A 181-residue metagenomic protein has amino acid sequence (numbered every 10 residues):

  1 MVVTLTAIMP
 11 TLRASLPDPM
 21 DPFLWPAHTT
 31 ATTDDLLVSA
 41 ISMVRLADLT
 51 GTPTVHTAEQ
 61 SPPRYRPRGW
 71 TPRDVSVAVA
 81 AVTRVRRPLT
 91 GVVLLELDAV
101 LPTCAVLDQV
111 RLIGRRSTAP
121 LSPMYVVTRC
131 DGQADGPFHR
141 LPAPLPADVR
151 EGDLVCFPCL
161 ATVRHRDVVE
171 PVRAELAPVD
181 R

Functional and structural regions predicted by a protein language model:
V2-A78: Conserved alpha/beta-domain cores
I41-S42, Y65-R181: Charged (often Lys/Glu-rich) extended helix/loop segments that serve as interaction or gating elements
